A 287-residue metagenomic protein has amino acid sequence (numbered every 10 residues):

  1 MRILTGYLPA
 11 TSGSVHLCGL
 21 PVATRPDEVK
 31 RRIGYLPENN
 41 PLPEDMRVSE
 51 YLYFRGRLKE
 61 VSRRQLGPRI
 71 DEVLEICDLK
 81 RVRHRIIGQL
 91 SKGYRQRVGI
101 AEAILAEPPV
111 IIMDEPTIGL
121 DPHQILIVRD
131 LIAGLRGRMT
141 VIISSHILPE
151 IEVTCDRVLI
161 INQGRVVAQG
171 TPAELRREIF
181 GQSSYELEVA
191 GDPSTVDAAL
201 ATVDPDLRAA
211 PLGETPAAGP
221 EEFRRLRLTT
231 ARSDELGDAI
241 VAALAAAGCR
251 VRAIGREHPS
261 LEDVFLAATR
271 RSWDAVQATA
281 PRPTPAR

Functional and structural regions predicted by a protein language model:
M1-Q163, V167-A168: ABC transporter nucleotide-binding domains
L20-A23, H84, V166, A190 (+2 more regions): Short, surface-exposed acidic/glycine-rich loop or hinge patches that mediate macromolecular interfaces
R57-E60, F180, S184, P205 (+2 more regions): Non-catalytic alpha-helical coupling and interface elements of nucleotide-dependent molecular machines and regulators
D78, D204, G248: Short glycine-rich hinge loops at helix-strand junctions in the catalytic core of two-component histidine kinases
R129-A231: ABC transporter nucleotide-binding domain
R232-R287: C-terminal coupling/interaction segments
